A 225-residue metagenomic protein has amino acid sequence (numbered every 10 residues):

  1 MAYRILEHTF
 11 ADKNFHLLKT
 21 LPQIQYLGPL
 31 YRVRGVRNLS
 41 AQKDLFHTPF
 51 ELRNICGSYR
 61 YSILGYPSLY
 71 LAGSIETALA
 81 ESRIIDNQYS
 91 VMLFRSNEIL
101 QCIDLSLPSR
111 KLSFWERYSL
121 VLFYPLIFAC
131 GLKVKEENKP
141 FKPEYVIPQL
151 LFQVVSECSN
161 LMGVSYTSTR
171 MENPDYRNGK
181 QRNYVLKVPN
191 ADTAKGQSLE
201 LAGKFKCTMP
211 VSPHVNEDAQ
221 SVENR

Functional and structural regions predicted by a protein language model:
M1-Y26, R32-N54, S58-S62, I85-R225: Active-site and NAD+-binding cores of ADP-ribose-processing enzymes
Y66-L71: A short, exposed loop/beta-hairpin motif centered on an aromatic-Gly-Thr core
I75-D86: Short active-site loop/helix that positions an aromatic residue
